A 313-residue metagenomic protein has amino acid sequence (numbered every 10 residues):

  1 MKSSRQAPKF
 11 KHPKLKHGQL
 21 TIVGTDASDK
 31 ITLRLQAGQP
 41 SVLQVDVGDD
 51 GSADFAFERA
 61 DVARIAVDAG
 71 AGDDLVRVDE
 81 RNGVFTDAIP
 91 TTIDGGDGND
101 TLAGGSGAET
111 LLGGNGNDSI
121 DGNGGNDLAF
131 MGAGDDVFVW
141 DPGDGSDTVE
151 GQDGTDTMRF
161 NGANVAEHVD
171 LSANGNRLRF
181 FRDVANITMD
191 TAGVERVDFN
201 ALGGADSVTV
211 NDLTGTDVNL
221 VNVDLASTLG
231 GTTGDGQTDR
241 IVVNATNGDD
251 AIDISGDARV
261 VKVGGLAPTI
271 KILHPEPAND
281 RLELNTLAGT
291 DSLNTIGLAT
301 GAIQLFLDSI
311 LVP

Functional and structural regions predicted by a protein language model:
M1-P313: Acidic, glycine-rich low-complexity segments
